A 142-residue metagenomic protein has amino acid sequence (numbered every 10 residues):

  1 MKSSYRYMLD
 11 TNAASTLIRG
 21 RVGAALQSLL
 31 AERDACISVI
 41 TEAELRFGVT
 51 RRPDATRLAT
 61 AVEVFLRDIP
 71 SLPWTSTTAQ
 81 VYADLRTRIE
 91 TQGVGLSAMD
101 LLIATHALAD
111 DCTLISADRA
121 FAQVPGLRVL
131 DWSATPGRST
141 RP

Functional and structural regions predicted by a protein language model:
M1-S38, F47-V64, S133-P142: Short, well-structured N-terminal submotif of metal-dependent ribonuclease cores
M1-S4, A104, L108-P142: Acidic, PIN/NYN-like endoribonuclease modules and their adjacent C-terminal/linker elements
K2-S3, P70-I115: Active-site neighborhoods of divalent-metal-dependent phosphate/nucleic-acid chemistry enzymes
D10, E44, D100, D118: Acidic active-site catalytic centers that drive phospho-/nucleotidyl reactions and related ester hydrolyses
D10-T11, L45, Y82, A107: Generic structural signal for small/hydrophobic residues in well-ordered secondary structure, especially within
A13-A14, T78, I103, A120-F121: Alpha-helix capping/helix-boundary segments
